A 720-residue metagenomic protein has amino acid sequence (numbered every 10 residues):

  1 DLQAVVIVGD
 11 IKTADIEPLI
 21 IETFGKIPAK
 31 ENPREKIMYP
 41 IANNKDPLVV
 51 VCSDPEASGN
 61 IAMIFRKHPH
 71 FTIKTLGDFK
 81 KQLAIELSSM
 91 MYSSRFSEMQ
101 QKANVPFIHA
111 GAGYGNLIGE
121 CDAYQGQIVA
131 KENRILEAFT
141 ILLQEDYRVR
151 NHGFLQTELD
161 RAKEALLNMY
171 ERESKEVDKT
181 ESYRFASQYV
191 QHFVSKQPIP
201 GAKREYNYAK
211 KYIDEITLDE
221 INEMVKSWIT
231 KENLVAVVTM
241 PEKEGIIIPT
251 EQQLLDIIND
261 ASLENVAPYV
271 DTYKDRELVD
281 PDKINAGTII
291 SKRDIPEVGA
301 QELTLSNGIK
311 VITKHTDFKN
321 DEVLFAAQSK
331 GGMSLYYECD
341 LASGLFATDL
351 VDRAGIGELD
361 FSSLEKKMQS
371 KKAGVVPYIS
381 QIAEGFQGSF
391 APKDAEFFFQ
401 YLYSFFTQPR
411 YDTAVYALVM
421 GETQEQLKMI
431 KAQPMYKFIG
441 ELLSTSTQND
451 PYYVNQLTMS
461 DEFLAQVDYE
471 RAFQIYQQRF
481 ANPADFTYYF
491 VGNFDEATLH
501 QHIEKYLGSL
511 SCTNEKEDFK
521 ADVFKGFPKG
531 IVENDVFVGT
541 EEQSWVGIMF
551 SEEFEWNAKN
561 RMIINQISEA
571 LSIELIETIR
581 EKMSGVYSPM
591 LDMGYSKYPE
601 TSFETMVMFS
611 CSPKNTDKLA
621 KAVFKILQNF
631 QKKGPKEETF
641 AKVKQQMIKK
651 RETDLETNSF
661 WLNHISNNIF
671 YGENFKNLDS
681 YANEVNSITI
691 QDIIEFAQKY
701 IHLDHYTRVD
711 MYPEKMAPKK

Functional and structural regions predicted by a protein language model:
D1-V8, S58-F79, F96-E215, L234-M240 (+10 more regions): M16 family metallopeptidases and their MPP-like homologs
A4-I7, K12-D78, Q82-L83, S89 (+13 more regions): Proteolytic maturation boundary segments
L464-D468, A472: Alpha-helical scaffold elements lining the catalytic groove of polysaccharide deacetylases
Q478-N482: Glycine-rich phosphate/diphosphate-binding loops that line cofactor/substrate pockets in enzymes
